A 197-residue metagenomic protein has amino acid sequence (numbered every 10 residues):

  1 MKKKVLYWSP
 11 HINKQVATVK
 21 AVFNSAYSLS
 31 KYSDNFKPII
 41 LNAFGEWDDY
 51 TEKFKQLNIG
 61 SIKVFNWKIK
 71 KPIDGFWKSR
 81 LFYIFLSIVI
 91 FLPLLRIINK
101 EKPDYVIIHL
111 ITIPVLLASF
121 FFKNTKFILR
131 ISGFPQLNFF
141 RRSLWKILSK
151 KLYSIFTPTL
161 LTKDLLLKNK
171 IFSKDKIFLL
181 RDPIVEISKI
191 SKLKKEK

Functional and structural regions predicted by a protein language model:
M1-V16, A21-N24: Nucleotide-activated donor-dependent transferases that construct or modify glycoconjugates
W8-Q15, S28-L81: N-terminal strand-loop element at the rim of the active site of nucleotide-sugar-dependent glycosyltransferases
K78, F82, I98, F121 (+1 more regions): A conserved, positively charged/aromatic
L86-I90, I108-P114, I131: Short His-centered aromatic/hydrophobic patch
K102-P103: Proline-aspartate-enriched helix->loop->beta-strand connector
V106, L152-L160, F178: A short beta-strand/loop micro-motif in the catalytic core of glycosyltransferases that engages the nucleotide-sugar
L161, P183: Carbohydrate-associated surface elements
K189-K197: A short helix/loop element that forms part of the nucleotide-sugar donor recognition site in Leloir-type
